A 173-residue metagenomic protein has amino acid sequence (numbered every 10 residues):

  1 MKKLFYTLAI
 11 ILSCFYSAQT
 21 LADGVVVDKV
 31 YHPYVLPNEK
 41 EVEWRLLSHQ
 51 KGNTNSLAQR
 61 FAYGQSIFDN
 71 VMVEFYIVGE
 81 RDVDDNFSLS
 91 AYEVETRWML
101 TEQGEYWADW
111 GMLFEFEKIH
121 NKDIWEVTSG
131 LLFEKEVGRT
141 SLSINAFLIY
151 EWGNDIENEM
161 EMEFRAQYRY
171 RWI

Functional and structural regions predicted by a protein language model:
K2-I10: Sec-dependent signal peptide recognition, specifically the positively charged N-region followed immediately by
I10-I11, E39: Short linear sequence elements within intrinsically disordered, low-complexity coil regions
S17-A18: N-terminal signal peptide c-region/cleavage motif recognized by signal peptidases
L21-I173: Transmembrane beta-barrel domains of Gram-negative outer membranes and organellar outer membranes
